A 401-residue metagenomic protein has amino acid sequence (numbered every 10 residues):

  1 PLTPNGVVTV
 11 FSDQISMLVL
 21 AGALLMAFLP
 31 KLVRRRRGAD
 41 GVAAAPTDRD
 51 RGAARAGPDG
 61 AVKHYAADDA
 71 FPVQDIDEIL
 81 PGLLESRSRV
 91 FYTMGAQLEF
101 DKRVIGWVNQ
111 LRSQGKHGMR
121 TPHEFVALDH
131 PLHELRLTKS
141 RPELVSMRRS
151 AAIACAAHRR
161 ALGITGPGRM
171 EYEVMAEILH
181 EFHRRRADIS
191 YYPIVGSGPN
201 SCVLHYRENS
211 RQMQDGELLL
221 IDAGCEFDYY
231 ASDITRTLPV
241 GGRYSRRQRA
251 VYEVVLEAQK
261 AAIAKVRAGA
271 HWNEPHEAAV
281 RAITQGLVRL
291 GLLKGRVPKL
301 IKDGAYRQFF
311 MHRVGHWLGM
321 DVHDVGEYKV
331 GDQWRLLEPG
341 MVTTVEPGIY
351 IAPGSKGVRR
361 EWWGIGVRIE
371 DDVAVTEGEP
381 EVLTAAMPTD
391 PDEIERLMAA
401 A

Functional and structural regions predicted by a protein language model:
P1-A401: Active-site neighborhoods and metal-handling regions in enzymes and metal-associated proteins
